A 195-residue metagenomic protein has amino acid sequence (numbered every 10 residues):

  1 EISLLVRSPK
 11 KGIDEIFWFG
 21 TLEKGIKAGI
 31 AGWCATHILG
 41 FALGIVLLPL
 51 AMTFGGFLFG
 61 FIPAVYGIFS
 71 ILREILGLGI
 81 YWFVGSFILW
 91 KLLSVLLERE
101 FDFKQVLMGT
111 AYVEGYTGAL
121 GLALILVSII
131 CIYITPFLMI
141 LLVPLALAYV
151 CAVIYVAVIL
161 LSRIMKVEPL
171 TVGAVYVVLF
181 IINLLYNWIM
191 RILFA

Functional and structural regions predicted by a protein language model:
E1-K104: Selected alpha-helical membrane-embedding segments in polytopic membrane proteins
L39-L78, L124-V150, L184-A195: Membrane-helix interface segments in multi-pass membrane proteins
S86-R191: Hydrophobic alpha-helical transmembrane segments and adjacent short intramembrane/lumenal linkers of inner/organellar
